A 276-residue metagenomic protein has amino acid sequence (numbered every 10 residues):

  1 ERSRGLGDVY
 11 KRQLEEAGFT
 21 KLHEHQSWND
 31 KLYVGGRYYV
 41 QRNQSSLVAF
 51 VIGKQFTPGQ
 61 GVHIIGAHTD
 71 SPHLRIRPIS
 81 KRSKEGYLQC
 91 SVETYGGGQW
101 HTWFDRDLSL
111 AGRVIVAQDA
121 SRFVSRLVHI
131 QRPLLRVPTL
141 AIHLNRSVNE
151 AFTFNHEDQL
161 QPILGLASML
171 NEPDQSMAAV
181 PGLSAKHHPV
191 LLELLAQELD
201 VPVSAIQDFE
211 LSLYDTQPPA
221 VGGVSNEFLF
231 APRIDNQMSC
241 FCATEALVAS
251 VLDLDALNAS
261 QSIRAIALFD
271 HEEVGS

Functional and structural regions predicted by a protein language model:
E1-Y10: Single conserved hydrophobic/aromatic residue that forms the stacking wall/gate of nucleotide- or nucleobase-binding
L14: C-terminal active-site-capping segments
T20-K21, H25-I76: Acidic/His- and Gly-rich active-site-bordering loop/insert found across diverse amide/peptide-bond hydrolases
L22, Y214-T216, A267-F269: Generic beta-strand/beta-sheet core signal
E24, V201-E210, L254-I266: Flexible, glycine/charged-enriched surface loops at secondary-structure junctions
N43-A49, T57, V128-P232, A249: Soluble metallo-hydrolase cores and metallopeptidase-like ectodomains found primarily in the secretory/periplasmic
T57-V148, T153, P162: A generic, well-ordered mixed alpha/beta core segment in the N-terminal half of proteins
C90, Y95, F230-G275: Alpha-helical metal-binding/catalytic segments enriched in His/Glu/Asp
